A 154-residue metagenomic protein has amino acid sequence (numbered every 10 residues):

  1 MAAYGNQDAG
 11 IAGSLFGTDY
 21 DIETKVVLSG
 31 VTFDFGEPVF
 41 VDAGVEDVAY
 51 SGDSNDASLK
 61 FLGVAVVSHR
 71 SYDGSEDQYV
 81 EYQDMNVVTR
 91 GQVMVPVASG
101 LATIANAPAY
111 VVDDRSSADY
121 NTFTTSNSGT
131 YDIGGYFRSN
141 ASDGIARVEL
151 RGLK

Functional and structural regions predicted by a protein language model:
M1-K154: Surface-exposed, low-hydrophobicity beta-strand/loop segments enriched in small/polar/acidic residues
